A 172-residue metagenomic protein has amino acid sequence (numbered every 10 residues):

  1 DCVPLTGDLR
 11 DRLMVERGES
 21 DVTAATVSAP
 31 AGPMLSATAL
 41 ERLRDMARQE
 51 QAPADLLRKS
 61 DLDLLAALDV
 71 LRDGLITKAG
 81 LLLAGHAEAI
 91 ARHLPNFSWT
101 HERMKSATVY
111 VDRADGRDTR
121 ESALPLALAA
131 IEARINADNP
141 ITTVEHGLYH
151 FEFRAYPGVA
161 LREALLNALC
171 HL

Functional and structural regions predicted by a protein language model:
D1-L172: Conserved N-terminal catalytic/coupling substructures associated with nucleotide/phosphate chemistry
